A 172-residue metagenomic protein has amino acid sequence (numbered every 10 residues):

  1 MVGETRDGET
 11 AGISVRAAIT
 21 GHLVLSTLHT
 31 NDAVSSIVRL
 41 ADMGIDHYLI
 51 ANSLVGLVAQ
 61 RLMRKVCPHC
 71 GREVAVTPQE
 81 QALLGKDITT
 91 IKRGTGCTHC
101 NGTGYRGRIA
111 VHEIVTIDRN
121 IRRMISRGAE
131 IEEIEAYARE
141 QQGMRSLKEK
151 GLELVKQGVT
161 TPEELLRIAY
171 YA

Functional and structural regions predicted by a protein language model:
M1-A172: Short, flexible helix-loop junctions that flank or precede catalytic/ligand sites
